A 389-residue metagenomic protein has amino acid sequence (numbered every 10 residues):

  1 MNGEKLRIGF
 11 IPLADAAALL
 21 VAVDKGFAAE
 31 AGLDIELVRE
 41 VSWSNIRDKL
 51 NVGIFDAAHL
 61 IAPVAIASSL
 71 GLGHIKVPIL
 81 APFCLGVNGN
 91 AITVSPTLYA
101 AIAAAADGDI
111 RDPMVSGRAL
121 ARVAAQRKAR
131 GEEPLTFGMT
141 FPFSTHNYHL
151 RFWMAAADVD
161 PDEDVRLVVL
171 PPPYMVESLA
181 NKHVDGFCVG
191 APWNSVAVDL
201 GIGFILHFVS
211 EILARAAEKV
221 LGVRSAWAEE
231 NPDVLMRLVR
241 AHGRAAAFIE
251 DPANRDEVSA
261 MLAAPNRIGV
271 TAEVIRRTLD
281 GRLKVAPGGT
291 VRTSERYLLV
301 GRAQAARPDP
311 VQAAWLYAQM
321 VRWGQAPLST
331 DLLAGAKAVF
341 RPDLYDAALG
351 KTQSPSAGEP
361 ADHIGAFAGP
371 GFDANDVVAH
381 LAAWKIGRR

Functional and structural regions predicted by a protein language model:
E4-D162, D185-A197, I202-R215, V377: Short, glycine-/small- and polar/acidic-enriched structural segments that line small-molecule recognition paths
F27-A29, P96-M114, E218-A272: Extended ligand-binding regions for polar small-molecule ligands
A121, V169-P173, E229: Active-site glycine-rich loop that binds ribose-phosphate moieties when present
H146-H149, P171, M175, V189 (+4 more regions): Internal, well-ordered alpha-helical segments in soluble enzyme and binding-protein domains
D233-F340: Secondary-structure end/capping motifs
A314-R389: Conserved C-terminal helix/tail region of periplasmic/extracytoplasmic solute-binding proteins
